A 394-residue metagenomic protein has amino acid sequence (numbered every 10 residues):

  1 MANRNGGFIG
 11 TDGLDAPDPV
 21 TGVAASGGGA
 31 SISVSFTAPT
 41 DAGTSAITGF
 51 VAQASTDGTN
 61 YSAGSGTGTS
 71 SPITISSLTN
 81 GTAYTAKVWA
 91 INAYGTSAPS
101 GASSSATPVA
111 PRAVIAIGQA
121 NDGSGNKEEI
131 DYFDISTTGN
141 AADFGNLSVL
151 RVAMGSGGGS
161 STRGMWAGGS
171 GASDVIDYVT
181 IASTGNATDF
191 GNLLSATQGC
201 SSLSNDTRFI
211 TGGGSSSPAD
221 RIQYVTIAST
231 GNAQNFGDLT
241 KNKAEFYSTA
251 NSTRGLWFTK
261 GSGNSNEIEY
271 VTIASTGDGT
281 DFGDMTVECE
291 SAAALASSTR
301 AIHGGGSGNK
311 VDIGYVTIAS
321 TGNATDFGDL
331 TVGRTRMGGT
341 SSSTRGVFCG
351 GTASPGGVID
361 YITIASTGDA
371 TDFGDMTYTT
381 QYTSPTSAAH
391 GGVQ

Functional and structural regions predicted by a protein language model:
T11-A46, N80, Y94-A110: Pro/Thr/Ser/Gly-rich low-complexity, intrinsically disordered linker/stalk tracts
G49, G125-E129, A141, R151 (+15 more regions): A detector of repeated loop/turn-to-beta-strand junctions in beta-rich toroidal repeat architectures
G49-T56: Conserved aromatic beta-strand anchor motif in extracellular beta-sandwich/beta-rich domains
S62-T69: Short beta-strand segments within Ig-like beta-sandwich modules, predominantly Fibronectin type-III
I75-S97: Beta-strand-rich modules
A110-I117, N146-S170, L193-S215, D238-S262 (+3 more regions): Conserved short beta-strand element of beta-propeller blades
D134-T138, T180-T184, T226-T230, T272-T276 (+2 more regions): Short loop/turn segments that connect beta-strands within beta-propeller blades
A141-N146, A187-N192, A233-D238, G279-D284 (+2 more regions): A short beta-strand motif characteristic of beta-propeller blades
